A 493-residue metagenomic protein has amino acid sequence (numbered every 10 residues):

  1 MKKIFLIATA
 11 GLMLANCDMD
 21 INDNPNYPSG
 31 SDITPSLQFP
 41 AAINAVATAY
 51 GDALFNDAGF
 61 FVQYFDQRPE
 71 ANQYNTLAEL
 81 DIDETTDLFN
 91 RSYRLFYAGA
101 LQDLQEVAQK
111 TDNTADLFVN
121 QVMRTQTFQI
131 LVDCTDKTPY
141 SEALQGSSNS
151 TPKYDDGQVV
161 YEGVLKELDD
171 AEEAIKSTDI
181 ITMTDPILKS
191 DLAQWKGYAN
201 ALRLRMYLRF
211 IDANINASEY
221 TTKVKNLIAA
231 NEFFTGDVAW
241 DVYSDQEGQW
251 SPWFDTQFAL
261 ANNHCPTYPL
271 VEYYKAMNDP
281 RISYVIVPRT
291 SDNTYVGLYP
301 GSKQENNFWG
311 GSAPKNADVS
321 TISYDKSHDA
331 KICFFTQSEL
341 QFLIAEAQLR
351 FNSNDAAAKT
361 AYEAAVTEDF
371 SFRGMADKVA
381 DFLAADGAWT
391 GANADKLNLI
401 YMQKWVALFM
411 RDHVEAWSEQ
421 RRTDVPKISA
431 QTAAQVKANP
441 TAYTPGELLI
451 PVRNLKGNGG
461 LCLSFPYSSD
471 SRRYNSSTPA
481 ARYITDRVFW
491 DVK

Functional and structural regions predicted by a protein language model:
M1-I4: Positively charged n-region of N-terminal signal peptides that target proteins for export
L6-A10: Sec-dependent N-terminal signal peptides
C17-D66, L95, Q102, K110 (+2 more regions): Membrane-proximal, proline-rich intrinsically disordered regions
D18-I21, T321-I322, D377-A384: Short acidic (Asp/Glu) and glycine-rich catalytic loops that position anionic groups and cofactors
I33-S36, R68-D377, T390-L397, Q403 (+1 more regions): Structured, solvent-exposed acidic/aromatic patches
F370, G374-V379, A384-K493: C-terminal functional modules
